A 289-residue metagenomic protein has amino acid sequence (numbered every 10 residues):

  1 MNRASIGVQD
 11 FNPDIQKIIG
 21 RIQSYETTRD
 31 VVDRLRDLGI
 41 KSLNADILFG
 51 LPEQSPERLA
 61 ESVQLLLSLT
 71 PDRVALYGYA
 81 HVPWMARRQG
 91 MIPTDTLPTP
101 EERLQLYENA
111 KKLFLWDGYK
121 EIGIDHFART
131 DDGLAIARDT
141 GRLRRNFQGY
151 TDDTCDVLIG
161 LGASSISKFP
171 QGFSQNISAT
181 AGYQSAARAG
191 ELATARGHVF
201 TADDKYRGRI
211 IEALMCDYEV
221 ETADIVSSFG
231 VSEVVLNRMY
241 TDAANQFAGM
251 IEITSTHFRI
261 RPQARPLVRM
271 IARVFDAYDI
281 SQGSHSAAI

Functional and structural regions predicted by a protein language model:
M1-V231, A288: C-terminal scaffold of the Radical SAM
R58-L59, M239, I271: Residues at alpha-helix caps and immediate loop-helix transition turns in enzyme cores, especially N- and C-cap
L104, P262-R265: An alpha-helix initiation/capping motif
V231-Q246: Short amphipathic alpha-helical interaction segments
Q246-T256: A short, conserved structural fragment
H257-R261: Minor-groove-contacting beta-hairpin "wing" of winged helix-turn-helix DNA-binding domains
R265-I289: Short, amphipathic alpha-helical interaction segments positioned at domain boundaries
